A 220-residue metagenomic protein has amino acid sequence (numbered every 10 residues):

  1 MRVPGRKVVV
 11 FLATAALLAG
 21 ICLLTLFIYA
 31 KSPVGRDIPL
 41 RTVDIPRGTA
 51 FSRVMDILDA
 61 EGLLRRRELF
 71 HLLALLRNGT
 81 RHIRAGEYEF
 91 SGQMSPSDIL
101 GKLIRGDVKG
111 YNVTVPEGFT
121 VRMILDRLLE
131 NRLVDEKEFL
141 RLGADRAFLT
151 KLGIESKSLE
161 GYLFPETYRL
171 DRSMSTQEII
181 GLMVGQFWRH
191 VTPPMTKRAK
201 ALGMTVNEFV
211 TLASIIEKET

Functional and structural regions predicted by a protein language model:
M1-T220: Conserved catalytic or metal-liganding residues and their short signature motifs at active sites of enzymes
